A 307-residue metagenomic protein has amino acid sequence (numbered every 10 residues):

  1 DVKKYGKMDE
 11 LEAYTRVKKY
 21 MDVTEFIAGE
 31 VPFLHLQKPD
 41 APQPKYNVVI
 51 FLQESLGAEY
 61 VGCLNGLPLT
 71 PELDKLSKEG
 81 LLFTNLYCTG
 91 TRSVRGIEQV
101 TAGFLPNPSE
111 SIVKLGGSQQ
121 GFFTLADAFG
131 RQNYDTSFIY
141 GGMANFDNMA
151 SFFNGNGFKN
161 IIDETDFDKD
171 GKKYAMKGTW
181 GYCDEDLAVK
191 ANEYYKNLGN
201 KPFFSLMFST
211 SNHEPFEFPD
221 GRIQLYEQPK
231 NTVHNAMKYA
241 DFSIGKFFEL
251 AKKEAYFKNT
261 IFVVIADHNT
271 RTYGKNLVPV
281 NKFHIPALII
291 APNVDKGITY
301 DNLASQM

Functional and structural regions predicted by a protein language model:
D1-M307: Soluble catalytic regions of membrane-associated enzymes that act on cell-envelope and secretory-pathway components
